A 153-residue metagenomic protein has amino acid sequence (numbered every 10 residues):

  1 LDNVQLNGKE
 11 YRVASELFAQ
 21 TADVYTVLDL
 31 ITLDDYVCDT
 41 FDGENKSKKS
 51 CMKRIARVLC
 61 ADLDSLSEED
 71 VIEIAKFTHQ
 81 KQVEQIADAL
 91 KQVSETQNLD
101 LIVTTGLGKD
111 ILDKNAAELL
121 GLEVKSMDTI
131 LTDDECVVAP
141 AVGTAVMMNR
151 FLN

Functional and structural regions predicted by a protein language model:
L1-N153: Helical "lid/coupling" subdomains associated with nucleotide-phosphate turnover
